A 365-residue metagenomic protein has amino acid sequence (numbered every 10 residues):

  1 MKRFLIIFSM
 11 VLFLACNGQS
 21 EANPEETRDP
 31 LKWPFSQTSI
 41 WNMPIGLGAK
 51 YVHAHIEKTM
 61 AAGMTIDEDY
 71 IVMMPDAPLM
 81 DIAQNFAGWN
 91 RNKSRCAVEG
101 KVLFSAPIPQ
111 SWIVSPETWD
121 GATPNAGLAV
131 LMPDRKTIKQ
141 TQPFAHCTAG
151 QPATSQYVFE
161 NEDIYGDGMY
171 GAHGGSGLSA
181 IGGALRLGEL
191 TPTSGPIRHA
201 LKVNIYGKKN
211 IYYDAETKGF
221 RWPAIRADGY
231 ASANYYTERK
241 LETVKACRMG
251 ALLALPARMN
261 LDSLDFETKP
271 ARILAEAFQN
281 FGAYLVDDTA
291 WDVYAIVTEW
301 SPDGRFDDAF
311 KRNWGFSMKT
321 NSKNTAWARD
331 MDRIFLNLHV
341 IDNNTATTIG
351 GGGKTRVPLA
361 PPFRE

Functional and structural regions predicted by a protein language model:
K2-I7: Sec-dependent signal peptide recognition, specifically the positively charged N-region followed immediately by
M10-V11: Short, linear, compositionally biased motifs with a strong N-terminal bias
L14-A15: C-terminal motif of bacterial Sec signal peptides marking the signal peptidase cleavage site
G18-Q19: Sec-dependent signal peptide cleavage junction
N23-E365: Short, surface-exposed polybasic-aromatic patches that bind anionic ligands, especially phosphate groups
